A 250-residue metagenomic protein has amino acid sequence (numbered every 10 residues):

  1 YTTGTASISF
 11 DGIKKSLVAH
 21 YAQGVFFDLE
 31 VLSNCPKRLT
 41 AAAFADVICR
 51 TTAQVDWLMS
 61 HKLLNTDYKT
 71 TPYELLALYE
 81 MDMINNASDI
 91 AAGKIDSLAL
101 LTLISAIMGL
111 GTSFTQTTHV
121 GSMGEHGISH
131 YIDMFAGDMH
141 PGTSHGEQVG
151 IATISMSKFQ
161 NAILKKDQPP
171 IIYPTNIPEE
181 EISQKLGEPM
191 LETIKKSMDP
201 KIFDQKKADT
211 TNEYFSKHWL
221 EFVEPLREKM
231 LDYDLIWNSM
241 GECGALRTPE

Functional and structural regions predicted by a protein language model:
T2-M81: A glycine/threonine-rich phosphate-anchoring loop and its flanking beta-alpha core in nucleotide/phosphate-binding
G4, A43-A45, G109, M123 (+2 more regions): Glycine-centered flexibility sites
V47, I104, S239, C243: Short acidic/histidine-centered micro-motifs embedded in hydrophobic/aromatic stretches that mark compact functional
L75-L235: Active-site segments that bind and position negatively charged phosphate/pyrophosphate groups
K229, I236-E242, L246-R247: Metallocofactor- and cofactor-centric catalytic cores in central/energy metabolism, strongly enriched
